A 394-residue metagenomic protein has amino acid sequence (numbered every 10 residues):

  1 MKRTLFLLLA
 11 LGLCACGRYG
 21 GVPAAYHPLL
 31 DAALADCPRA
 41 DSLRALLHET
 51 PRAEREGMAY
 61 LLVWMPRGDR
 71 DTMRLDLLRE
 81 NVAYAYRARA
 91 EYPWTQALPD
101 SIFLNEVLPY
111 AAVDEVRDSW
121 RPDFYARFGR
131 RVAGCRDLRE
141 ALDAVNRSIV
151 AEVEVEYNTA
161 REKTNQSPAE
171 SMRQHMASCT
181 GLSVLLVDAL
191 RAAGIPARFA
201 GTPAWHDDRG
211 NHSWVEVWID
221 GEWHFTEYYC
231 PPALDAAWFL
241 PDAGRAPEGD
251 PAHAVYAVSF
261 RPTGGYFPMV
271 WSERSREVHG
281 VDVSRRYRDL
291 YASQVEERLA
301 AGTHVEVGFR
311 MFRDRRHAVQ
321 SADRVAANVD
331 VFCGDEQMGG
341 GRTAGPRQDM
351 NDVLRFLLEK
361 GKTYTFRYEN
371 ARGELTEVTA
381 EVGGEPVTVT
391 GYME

Functional and structural regions predicted by a protein language model:
M1-T4: Positively charged n-region of N-terminal signal peptides that target proteins for export
L13-A15: C-terminal motif of bacterial Sec signal peptides marking the signal peptidase cleavage site
G17-Y19: Bacterial signal peptide processing site
G21-C37, D41-R44: A eukaryotic "domain-start" boundary segment
D41-A45, E49-Q174, G210: Secondary-structure boundary elements
V145, Q174-A200, V215: Cysteine-centered nucleophilic/redox motifs
N158-T159, A192, P203-D208, S213 (+1 more regions): His-Asp-centered catalytic microenvironments across diverse enzyme cores, prominently the transglutaminase-like
E369-E394: Structured interaction patches on ligand/partner-binding surfaces of diverse proteins
